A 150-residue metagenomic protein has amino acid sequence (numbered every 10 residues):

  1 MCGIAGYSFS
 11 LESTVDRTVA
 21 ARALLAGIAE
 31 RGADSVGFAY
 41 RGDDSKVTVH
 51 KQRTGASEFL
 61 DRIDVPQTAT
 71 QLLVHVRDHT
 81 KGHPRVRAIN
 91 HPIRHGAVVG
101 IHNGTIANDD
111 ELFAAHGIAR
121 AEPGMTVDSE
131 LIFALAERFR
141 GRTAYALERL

Functional and structural regions predicted by a protein language model:
M1-L150: Conserved short alpha-helical segments that host acidic/polar catalytic motifs at enzyme active sites
